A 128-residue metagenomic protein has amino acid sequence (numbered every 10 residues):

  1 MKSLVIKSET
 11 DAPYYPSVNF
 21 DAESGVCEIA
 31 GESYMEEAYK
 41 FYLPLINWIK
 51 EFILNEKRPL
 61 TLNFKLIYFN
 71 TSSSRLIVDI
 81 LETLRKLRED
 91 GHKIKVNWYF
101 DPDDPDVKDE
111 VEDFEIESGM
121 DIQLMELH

Functional and structural regions predicted by a protein language model:
M1-V5, A22-S24: N-terminal leader/presequence segments that are low-structure and precede the mature protein or first folded domain
S3-E9, Y14-Y15: Non-catalytic signal-transmission and effector/linker regions of two-component phosphorelay proteins
L4-I6, E112-H128: A cross-taxonomic marker for long C-terminal extensions/tails that follow the last structured domain
A12-N19, Y34-R58: A short, well-ordered alpha-helical element
S24, K57-T61, G91-K95: A general structural motif
G25-G31: Short, aliphatic-rich beta-strand segments
L45, F64-F114: Amphipathic alpha-helical interaction surfaces in cytosolic regulatory modules
K57, L87-H92, E117-L124: Structural alpha-beta junctions
